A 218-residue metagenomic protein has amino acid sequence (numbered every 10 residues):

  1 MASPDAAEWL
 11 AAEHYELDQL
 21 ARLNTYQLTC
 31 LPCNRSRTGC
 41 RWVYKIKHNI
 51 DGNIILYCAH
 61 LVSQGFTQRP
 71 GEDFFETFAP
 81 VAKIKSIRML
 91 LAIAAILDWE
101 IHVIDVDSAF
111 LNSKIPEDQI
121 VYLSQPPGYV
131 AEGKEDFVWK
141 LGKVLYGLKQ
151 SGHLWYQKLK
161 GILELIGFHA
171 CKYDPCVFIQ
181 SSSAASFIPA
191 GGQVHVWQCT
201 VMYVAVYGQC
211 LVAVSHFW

Functional and structural regions predicted by a protein language model:
M1-W218: Long, low-complexity, charge-biased intrinsically disordered regions
